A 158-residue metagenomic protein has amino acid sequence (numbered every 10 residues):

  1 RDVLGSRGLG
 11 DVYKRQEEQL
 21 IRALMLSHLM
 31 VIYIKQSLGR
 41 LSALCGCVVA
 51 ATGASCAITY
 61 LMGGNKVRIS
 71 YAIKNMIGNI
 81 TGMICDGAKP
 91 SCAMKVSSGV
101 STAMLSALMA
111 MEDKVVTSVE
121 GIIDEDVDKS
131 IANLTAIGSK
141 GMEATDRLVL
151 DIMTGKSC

Functional and structural regions predicted by a protein language model:
R1, S37-C45, G87-M94: A short glycine/serine-rich beta->alpha loop
D2-Y13: Single conserved hydrophobic/aromatic residue that forms the stacking wall/gate of nucleotide- or nucleobase-binding
G5, C47, V96: Short, conserved glycine- and acidic-residue-centered signature motifs in active-site or ligand-binding loops
S6-R7, A51-A57, V100-L105: Well-ordered alpha-helical segments within folded domains of soluble proteins
K14-A57, M62-A72, G78-G82: Phosphate/pyrophosphate-binding betaalpha-module
G63-C158: Functionally critical mobile loop/hinge segments
